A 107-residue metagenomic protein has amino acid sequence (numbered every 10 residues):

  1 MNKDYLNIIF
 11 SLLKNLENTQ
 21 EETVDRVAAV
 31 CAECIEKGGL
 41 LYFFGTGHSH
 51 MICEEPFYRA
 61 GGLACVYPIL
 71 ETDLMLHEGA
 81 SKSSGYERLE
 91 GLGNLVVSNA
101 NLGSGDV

Functional and structural regions predicted by a protein language model:
M1-V107: Conserved N-terminal alpha-helical segment that immediately precedes and caps sugar-phosphate-binding
